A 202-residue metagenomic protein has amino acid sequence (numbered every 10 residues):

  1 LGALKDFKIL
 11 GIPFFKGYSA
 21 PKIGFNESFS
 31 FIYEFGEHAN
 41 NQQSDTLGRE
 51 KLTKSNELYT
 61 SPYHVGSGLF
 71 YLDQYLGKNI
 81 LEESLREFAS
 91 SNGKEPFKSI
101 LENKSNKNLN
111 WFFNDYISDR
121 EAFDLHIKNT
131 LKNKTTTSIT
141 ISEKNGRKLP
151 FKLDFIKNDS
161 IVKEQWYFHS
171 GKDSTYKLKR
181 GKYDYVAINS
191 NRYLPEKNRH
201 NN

Functional and structural regions predicted by a protein language model:
L1-T140: Hydrophobic alpha-helical and helix-loop surface patches within well-folded domains that function as non-catalytic
N79-S91, Y167, D173-K177, R192-P195: Compositionally biased, low-hydrophobicity segments enriched in charged and small polar residues
E83-E87, K152-F155, W166-F168, R199-N202: Composition- and surface-driven signal marking solvent-exposed, interaction-prone regions in large proteins
N103-S105, E143-N145, E196: Extracellular acidic, Ser/Thr/Pro-rich low-complexity tracts
L109-N110, T130-S190: Beta-strand-rich binding/interaction modules
S160, S190-N201: Short acidic/polar inter-strand loop motif in beta-rich domains
